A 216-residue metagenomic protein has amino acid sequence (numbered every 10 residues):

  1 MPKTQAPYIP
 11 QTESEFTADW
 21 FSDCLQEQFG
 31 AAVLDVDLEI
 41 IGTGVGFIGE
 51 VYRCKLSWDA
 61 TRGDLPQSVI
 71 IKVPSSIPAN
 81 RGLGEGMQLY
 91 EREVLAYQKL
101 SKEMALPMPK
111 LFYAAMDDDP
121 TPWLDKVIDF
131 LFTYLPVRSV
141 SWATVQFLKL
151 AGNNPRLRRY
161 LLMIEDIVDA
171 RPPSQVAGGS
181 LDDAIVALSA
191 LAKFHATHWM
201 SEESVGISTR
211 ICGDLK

Functional and structural regions predicted by a protein language model:
M1-I40: Juxta-kinase regulatory segment immediately upstream of eukaryotic protein kinase catalytic domains
I41-K216: Conserved ATP-binding subdomain of kinase catalytic cores across diverse folds
